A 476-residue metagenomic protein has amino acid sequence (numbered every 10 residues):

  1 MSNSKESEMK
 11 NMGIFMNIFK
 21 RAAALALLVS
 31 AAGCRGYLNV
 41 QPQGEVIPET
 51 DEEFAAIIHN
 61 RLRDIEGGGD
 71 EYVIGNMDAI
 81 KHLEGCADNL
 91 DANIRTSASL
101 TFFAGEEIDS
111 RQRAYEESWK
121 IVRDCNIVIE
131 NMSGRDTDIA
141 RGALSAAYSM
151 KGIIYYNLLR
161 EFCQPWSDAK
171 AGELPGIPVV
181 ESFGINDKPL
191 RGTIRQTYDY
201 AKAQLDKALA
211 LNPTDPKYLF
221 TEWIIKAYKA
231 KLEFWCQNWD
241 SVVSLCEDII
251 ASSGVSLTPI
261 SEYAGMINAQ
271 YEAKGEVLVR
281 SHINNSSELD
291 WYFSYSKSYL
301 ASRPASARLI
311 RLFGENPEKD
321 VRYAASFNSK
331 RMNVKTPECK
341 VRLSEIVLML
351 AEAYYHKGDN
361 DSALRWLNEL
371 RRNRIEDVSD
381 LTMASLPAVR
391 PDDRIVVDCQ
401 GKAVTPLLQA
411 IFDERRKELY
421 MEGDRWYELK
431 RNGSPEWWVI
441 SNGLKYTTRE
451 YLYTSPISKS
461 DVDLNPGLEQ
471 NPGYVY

Functional and structural regions predicted by a protein language model:
S2-C34: Sec-dependent bacterial lipoprotein signal peptides
C34-K81, C246, L364, S434-Y476: Membrane-proximal, proline-rich intrinsically disordered regions
R35, W223, Y228-S256, V475: Aromatic-residue-lined binding/catalytic grooves and analogous aromatic/hydrophobic interfacial grooves in multimeric
D91-F162, G192, K207-L219, S241 (+4 more regions): Conserved, well-structured interaction surfaces
E161-Y200: Short coil/linker segments at helix-helix boundaries
Q237, V243-S344, E376-D398, L408-A410 (+4 more regions): Hydrophobic-face positions in mid-chain alpha helices that act as interaction patches
